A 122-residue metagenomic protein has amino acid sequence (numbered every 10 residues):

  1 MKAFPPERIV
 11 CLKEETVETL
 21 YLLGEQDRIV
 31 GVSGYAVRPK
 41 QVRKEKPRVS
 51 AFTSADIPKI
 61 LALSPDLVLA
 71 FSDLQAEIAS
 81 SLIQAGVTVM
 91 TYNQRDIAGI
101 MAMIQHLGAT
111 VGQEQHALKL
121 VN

Functional and structural regions predicted by a protein language model:
M1-N122: N-terminal ligand-binding lobe of clamshell/alpha-beta domains
